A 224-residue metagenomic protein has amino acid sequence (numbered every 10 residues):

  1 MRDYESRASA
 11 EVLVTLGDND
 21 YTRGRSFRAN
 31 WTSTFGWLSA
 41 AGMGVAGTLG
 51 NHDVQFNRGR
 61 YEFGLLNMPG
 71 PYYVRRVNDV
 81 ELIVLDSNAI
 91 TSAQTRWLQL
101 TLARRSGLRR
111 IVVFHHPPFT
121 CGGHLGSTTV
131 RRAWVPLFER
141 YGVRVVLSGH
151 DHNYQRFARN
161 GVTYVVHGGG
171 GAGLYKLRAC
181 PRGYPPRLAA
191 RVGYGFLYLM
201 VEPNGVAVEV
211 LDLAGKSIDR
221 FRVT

Functional and structural regions predicted by a protein language model:
R2, S6, G24-R110, G122-V145 (+1 more regions): Extended active-site neighborhood of metal-dependent phosphoesterases/phosphodiesterases
D3-T15: Catalytic domains of carbohydrate-active enzymes, especially glycoside hydrolases
E11-L13, V45, R110-F114: Generic beta-sheet signal
V14-T15, Y21-R23: N-terminal substrate-binding region of glycoside hydrolase catalytic domains
G17-D18, G50-N51, H115, G149-H150: Active-site glycine-centered loops adjacent to acidic/histidine catalytic or metal-binding residues that shape
S148, R156, R220-R222: Residue-level detector of high-confidence beta-strand sites
L188-T224: A short C-terminal boundary segment appended to hydrolase-like catalytic domains
